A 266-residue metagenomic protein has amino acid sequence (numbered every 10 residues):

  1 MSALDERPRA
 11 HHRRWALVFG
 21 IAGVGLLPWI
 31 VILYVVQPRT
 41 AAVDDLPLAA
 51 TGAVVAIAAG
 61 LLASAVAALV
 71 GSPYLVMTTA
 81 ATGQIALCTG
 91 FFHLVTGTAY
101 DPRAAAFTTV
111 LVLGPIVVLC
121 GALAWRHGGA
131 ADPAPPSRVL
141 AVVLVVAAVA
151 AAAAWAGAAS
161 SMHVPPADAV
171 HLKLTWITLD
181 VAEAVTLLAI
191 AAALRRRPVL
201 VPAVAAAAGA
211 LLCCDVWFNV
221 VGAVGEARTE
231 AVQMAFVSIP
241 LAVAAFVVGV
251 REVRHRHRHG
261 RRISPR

Functional and structural regions predicted by a protein language model:
M1-L26, P73, R126-V149: Cytosolic juxtamembrane helix and N-cap/initiation of the first transmembrane helix
A10-W15, Q37-L48, V70-Y74, P136-L140 (+2 more regions): Short juxtamembrane and helix-loop transition motifs at transmembrane-helix boundaries in membrane proteins
A22-V55, A148-A182: Hydrophobic transmembrane helix segments
A42-T51, A99-L111, D168-I177, E226-S238: Non-cytosolic membrane-interface motifs at loop->transmembrane helix junctions
L62-V76, L188-P202: Juxtamembrane helix-break-helix junctions at the cytosolic face of small multi-pass alpha-helical membrane proteins
S72-T78, F92-W125, G129-P135, G225-M234: Membrane-interface helix-loop-helix junctions at boundaries between adjacent transmembrane segments
V76-H93, D180, P202-V220, V237-A245: Hydrophobic alpha-helical membrane segments
G114-R138, P240-R266: Membrane-water interface at the C-terminal end of transmembrane alpha helices
